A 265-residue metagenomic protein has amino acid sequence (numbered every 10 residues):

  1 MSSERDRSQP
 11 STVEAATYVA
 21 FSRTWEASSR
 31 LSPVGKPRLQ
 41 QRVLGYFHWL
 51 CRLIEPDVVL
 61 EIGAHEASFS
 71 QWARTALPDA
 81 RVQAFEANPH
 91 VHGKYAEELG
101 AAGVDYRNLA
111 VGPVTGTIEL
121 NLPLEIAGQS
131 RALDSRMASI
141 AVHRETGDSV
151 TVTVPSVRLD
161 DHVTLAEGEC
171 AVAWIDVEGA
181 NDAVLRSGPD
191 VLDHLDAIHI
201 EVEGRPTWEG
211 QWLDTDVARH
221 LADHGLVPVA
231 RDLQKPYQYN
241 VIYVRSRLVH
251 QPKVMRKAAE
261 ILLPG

Functional and structural regions predicted by a protein language model:
M1-G265: Phosphate/nucleotide-binding beta-alpha loop and adjacent structural elements of enzyme active sites
